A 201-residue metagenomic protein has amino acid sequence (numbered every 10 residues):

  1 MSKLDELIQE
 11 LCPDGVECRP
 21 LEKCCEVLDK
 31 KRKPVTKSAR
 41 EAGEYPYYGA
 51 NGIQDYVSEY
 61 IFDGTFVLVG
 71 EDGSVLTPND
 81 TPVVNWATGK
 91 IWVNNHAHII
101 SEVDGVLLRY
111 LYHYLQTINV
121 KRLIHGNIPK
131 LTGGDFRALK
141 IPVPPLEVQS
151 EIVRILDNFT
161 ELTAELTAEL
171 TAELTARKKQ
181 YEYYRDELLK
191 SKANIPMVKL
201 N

Functional and structural regions predicted by a protein language model:
M1, G15-E17, R137-E182: Amphipathic alpha-helical segments
I8-R32, S38-Y47, N194-N201: Non-catalytic DNA-recognition/assembly elements of restriction-modification systems
E26, D63, Q116-V120, N158: Short, intrinsically disordered, mixed-charge
G49-N51, V57-Q116, T132: A short beta-sheet element
K90-H96, N127-P144: A short glycine-rich beta-alpha junction/loop motif
Y112, V120-H125, K140: Well-ordered mid-protein domain cores that form the structural environment of catalytic cofactors
